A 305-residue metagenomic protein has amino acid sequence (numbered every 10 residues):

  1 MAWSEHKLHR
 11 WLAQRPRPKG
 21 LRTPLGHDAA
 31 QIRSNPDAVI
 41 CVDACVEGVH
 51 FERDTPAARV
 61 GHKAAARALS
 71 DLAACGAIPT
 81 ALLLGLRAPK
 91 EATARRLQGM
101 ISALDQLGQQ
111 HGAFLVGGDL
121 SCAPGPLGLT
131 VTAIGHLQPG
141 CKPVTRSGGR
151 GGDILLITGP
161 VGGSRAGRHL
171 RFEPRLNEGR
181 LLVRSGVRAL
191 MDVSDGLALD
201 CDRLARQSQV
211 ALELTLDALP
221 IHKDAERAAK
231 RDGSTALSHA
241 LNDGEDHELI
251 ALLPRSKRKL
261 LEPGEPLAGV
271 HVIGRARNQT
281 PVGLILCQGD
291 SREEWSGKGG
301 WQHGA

Functional and structural regions predicted by a protein language model:
M1-K7, W11-Q14, A88-V116, C122-L129 (+2 more regions): Glycine-/charge-enriched secondary-structure boundary and capping motifs
M1-R59, C75, L84, G99-S102 (+3 more regions): Extreme N-terminal cap/leader segments of soluble proteins
K19-L21, D28-A30, L104-D105, V116-C122 (+5 more regions): A generic local secondary-structure boundary/capping motif
S34-A38, C45, I78-R165, R275: Glycine-rich anion-binding loops of enzyme active sites
T55-V60, R168-F172, R188-A189, L237-H239: Short pre-catalytic strand/loop immediately N-terminal to key active-site residues, enriched for Gly-Thr
A57-A81, S102-Q110, G196-L204: Small-aliphatic-rich amphipathic alpha-helix that forms the alpha element of a beta-alpha
D153, V187, D246-L249: Short, surface-exposed beta-edge/turn micro-motifs
G163-E178, V183: Short, compositionally biased
